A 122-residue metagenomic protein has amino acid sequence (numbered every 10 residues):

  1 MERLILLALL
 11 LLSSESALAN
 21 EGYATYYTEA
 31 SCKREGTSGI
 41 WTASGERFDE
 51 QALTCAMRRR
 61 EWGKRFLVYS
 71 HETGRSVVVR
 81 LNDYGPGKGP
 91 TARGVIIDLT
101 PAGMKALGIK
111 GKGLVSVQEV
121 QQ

Functional and structural regions predicted by a protein language model:
M1-L7: Sec-dependent signal peptide recognition, specifically the positively charged N-region followed immediately by
S13-S14: N-terminal signal peptide c-region/cleavage motif recognized by signal peptidases
A17-Q122: Secreted/periplasmic proteins
